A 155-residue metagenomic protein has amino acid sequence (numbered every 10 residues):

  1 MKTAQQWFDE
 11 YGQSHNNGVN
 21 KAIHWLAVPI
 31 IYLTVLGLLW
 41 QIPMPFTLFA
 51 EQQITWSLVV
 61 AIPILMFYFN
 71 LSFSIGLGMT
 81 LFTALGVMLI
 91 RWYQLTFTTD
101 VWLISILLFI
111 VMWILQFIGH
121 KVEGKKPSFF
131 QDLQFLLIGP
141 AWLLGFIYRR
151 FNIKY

Functional and structural regions predicted by a protein language model:
M1-Q6, N20, F46-A50: Short, charged cytosolic
M1-S14, K121-Y155: Membrane-proximal soluble regions of multi-pass membrane proteins
F8-P29, I64-S74, V122-E123, R149: Membrane interfacial helix-start motif at the N-side
I30-L38, G86-R91, I104-L108, P140-I153: Hydrophobic alpha-helical transmembrane segments
P43-L58, W102-L108: Structural signature of hydrophobic alpha-helical transmembrane segments
L48-L95: Helix-adjacent hinge/juxtasegments
E51-Q52, D100-I104, K126-Q134: Non-cytosolic membrane-interface motifs at loop->transmembrane helix junctions
I62-S74, W92, L108-G124, L143-I147: Transmembrane alpha-helical segments that form the membrane-embedded catalytic/substrate-channel core of multi-pass
